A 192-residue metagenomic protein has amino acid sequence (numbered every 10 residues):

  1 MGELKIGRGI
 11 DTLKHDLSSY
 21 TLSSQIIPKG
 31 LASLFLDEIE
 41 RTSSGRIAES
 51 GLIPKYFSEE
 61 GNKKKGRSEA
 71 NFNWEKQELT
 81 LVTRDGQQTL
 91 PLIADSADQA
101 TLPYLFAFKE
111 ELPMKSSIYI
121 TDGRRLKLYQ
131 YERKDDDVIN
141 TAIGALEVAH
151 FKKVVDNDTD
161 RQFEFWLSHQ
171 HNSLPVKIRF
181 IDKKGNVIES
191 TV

Functional and structural regions predicted by a protein language model:
M1-W74, E110-V192: Acidic, serine/threonine-rich low-complexity disordered tracts
K63-K109: Hydrophobic, well-structured mid-protein blocks that either form specific transmembrane helices
